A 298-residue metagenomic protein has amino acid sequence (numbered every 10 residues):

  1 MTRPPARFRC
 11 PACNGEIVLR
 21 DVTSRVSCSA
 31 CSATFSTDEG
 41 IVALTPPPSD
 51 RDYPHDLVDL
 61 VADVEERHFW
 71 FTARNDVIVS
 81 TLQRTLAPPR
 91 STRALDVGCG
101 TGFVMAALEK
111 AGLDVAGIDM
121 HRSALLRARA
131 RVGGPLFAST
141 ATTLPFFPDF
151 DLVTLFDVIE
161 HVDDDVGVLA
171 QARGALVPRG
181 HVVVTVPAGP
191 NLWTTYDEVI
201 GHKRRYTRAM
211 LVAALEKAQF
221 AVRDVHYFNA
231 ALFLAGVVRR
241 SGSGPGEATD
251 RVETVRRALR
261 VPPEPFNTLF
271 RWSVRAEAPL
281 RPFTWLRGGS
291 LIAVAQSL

Functional and structural regions predicted by a protein language model:
M1-F156, G167-L169, L259-P263, N267 (+1 more regions): Conserved N-terminal segment of class I S-adenosyl-L-methionine
R9-N14, V18, V212-H226, R271 (+1 more regions): A SAM-dependent methyltransferase catalytic signature shared across enzymes that methylate proteins
A62-D63, V182-R204, R208-E216: Short, glycine-/aromatic-enriched active-site segment of Class I SAM-dependent methyltransferases
F103, D224-R271, L286-S290: Conserved catalytic loop of SAM-dependent methyltransferase domains
D157, H161: A short His-aromatic
V162-V166, V186: A structural helix-start
V166-H181: A short glycine-rich, Lys/Arg-flanked "PGG" loop and its adjoining helix->strand segment in the class I
V274-L298: C-terminal lobe and adjacent flexible extensions of AdoMet/dcAdoMet transferase-like proteins
